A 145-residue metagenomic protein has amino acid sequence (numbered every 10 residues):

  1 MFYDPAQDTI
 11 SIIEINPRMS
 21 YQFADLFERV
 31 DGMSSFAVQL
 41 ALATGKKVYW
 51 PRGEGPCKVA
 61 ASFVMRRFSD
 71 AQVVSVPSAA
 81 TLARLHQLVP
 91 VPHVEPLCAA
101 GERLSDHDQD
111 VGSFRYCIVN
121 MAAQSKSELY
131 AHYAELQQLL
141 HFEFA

Functional and structural regions predicted by a protein language model:
M1-P5, P51: A short glycine-rich, hydrophobically flanked beta-strand micro-motif that places a catalytic Asp/Glu for divalent metal
D8-R18: A short beta-strand motif that forms the metal-chelation/ATP-contact edge of phosphoryl-transfer active sites
I10, C57-S62, V89-V91, S113-Y116: Active-site lining segments that contact anionic ligands and/or coordinate catalytic metals
N16-S75: Active-site "cap" helix and flanking loop/linker of ATP-utilizing ligase/carboxylase catalytic domains
D25, Q72-S78, H107, Y130-H132: Short conserved micro-motifs at the rims of enzyme active sites and ligand-binding pockets
W50-E54, R84-L85, L104-D110: Short proline/glycine-enriched turn/loop segments at secondary-structure junctions
R67-A100: Glycine-rich active-site loop/lid that clamps phosphate-bearing ligands
A99-A145: Generic C-terminus detector
